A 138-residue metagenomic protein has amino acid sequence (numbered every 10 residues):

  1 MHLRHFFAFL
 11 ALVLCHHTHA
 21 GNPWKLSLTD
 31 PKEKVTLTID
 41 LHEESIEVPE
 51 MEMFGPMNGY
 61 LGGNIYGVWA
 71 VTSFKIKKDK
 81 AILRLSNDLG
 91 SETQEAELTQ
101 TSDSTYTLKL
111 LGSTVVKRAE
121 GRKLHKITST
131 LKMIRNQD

Functional and structural regions predicted by a protein language model:
M1-W24: Bacterial Sec-dependent N-terminal signal peptides
G21-T101, K109-D138: Central antiparallel beta-sheet cores of small beta-barrel/beta-sandwich binding domains
